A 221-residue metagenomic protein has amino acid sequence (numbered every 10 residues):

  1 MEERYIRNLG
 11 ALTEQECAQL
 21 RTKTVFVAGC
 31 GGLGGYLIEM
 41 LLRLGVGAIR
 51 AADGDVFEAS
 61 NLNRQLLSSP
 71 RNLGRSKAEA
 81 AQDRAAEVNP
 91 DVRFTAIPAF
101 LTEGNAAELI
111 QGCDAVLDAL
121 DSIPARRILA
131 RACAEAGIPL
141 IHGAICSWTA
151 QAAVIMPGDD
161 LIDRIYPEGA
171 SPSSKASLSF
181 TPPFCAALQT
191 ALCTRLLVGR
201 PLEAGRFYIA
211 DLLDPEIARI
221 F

Functional and structural regions predicted by a protein language model:
M1-F26, A144, R164-I165: N-terminal charged helix/coil linker that caps or initiates catalytic domains
V27-G29, A52: Conserved N-terminal Rossmann-fold NAD(P)-binding element of oxidoreductases
L33-G34: Hydrophobic/small residue at the entry helix of a nucleotide-binding pocket
L37-I38, A81: Hydrophobic residues within alpha-helices that form the first helical element adjacent to the glycine-rich loop
L41: Aromatic pocket-lining residues of Rossmann-like dinucleotide-binding sites
V46, A51-N89: Glycine-rich phosphate-binding loop and adjoining beta1-alpha1-beta2 segment of Rossmann-like nucleotide-binding folds
G74-A115, L120-I123: A structured beta-alpha segment of the ubiquitous adenosine-cofactor-binding alpha/beta core
E108-A115, A119-F221: Glycine-rich phosphate/adenylate-binding loop
